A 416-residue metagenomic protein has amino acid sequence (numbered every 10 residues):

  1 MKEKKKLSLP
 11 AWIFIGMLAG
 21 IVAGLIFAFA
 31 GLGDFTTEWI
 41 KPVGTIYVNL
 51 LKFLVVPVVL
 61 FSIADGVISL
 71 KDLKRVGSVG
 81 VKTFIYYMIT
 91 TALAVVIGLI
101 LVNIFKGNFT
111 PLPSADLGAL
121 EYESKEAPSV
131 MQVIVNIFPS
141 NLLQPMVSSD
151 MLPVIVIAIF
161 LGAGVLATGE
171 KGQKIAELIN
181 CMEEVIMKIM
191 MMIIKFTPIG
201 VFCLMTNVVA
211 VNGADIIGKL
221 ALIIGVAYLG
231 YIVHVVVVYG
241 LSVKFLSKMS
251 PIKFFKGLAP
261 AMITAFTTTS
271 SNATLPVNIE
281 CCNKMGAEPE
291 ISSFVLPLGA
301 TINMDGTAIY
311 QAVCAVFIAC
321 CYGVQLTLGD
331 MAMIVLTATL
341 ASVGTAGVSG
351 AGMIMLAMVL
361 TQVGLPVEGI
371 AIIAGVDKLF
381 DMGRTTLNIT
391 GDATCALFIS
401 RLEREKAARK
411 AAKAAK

Functional and structural regions predicted by a protein language model:
K4, P10-F14, I21-G33, V48-L51 (+3 more regions): Signature of multi-pass transmembrane helix bundles
L32-W39, G77, A214-L222, K248-A259 (+2 more regions): Membrane-water interface of transmembrane alpha-helices in multipass transporters/channels
K52, V81, I85, A221-G225 (+4 more regions): Internal alpha-helical transmembrane segments of multi-pass membrane proteins, especially GPCRs
I68-R75, T110, G169-Q173, C181-E184 (+6 more regions): Juxtamembrane helix-boundary/capping and inter-helix hinge elements in multi-pass membrane proteins
R75-K82, K188-I194, K284-A300, L328-D330 (+2 more regions): Membrane-interface alpha-helices at helix entry/exit sites of multi-pass transporters
F255-Q311, L336-M353, V376-F398: Alpha-helical membrane segments and immediately flanking helix-loop junctions that form or couple to the substrate/ion
A312-K416: Transmembrane alpha-helical segments and their short flanking loops that form helix-hairpins/helix-helix interfaces
